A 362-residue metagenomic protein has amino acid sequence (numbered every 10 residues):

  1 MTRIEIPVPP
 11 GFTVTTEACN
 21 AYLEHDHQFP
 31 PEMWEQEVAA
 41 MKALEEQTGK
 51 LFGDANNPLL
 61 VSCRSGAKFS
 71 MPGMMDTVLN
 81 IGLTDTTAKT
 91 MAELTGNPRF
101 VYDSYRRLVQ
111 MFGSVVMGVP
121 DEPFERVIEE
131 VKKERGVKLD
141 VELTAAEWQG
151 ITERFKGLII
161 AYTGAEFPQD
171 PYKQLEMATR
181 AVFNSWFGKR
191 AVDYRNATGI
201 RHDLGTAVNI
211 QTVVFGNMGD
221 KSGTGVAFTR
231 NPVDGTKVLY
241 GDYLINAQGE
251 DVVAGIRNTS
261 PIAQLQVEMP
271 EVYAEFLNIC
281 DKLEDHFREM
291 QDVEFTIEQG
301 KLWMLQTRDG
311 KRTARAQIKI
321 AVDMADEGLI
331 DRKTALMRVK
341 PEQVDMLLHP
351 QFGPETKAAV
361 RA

Functional and structural regions predicted by a protein language model:
T2-V360: Nucleotide/phosphate-binding sheet-loop regions of phosphoryl- and nucleotidyl-transfer enzymes
